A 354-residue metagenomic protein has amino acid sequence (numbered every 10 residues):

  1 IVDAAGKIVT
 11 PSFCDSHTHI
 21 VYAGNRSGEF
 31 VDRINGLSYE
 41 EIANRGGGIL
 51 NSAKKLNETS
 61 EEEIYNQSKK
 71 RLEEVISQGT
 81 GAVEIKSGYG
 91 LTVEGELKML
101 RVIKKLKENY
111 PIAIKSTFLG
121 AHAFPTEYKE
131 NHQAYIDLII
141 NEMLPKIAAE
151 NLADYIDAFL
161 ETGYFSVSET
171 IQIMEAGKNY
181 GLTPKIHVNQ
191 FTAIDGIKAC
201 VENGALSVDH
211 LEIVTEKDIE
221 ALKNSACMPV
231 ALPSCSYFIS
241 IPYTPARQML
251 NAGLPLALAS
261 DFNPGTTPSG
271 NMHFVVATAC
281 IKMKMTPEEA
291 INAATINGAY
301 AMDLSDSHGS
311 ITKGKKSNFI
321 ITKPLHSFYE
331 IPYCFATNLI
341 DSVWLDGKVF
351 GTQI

Functional and structural regions predicted by a protein language model:
I1-D3, S116, V343: Conserved beta-strand scaffold positions in the cores of enzyme catalytic domains, especially in NTP/NDP-utilizing
I1-Q67: Metal-associated gating/positioning segment near the N- to mid-region
G6, H17, F30, G79 (+11 more regions): Divalent metal-coordination and catalytic microenvironments
A43-N44, V75, K115-L119, A153 (+2 more regions): Non-cysteine beta-strand/loop elements that form the S-adenosyl-L-methionine
S52-K69, E73, G81-I194: Metal-coordinating catalytic core of metallo-dependent amide/deamination hydrolases
I76, I140, A148-A149, K178 (+3 more regions): Non-catalytic positions within long, well-ordered alpha-helices that form the structural scaffold/packing of enzyme
T183, A193-S310, T322-Y329, C334-F335 (+1 more regions): Active-site-adjacent C-terminal substructures of enzyme catalytic domains
N338-I354: Short peripheral tails and domain-boundary helices/loops at the edges of structured domains
